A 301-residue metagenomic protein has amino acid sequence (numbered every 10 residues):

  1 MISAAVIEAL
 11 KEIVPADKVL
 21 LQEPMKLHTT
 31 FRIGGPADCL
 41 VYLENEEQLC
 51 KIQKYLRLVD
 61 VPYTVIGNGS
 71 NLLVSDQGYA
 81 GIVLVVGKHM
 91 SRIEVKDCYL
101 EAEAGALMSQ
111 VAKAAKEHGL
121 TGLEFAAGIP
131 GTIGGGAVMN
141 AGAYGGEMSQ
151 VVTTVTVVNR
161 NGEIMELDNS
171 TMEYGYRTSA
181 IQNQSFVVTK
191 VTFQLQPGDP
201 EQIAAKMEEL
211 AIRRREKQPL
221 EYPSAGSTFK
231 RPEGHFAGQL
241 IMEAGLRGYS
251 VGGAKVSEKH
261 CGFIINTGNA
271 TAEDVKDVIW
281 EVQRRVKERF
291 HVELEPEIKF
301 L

Functional and structural regions predicted by a protein language model:
M1, A5, K26, E44-E47 (+11 more regions): Conserved active-site and cofactor/substrate-binding residues in soluble primary-metabolism enzymes
I2-I133: Anion-binding (especially nucleotide phosphate/pyrophosphate-binding) glycine-rich loop and adjoining beta-alpha core
L20, L72, V158-R285, R289-L301: Phosphate/pyrophosphate- and phosphate-bearing ligand-binding catalytic cores of soluble enzymes
G34-G35, V41-E46, L73-S91, V138-D168 (+1 more regions): Structural signature of FAD isoalloxazine-binding scaffolds in flavoprotein oxidoreductases
D38, N71-L73, I82-V85, S109 (+6 more regions): Short, electropositive, low-hydrophobicity segments enriched in small/polar residues
V59, I66-N68, V151, Y222-P223 (+1 more regions): Short, basic and Ser/Thr-rich N-terminal targeting/leader segments
N71-L72, A112-A115, L123-A127, N140-E147 (+3 more regions): A generic local secondary-structure boundary/capping motif
A115, I133, A137, A141 (+3 more regions): Short, well-ordered alpha-helical segments in soluble proteins
